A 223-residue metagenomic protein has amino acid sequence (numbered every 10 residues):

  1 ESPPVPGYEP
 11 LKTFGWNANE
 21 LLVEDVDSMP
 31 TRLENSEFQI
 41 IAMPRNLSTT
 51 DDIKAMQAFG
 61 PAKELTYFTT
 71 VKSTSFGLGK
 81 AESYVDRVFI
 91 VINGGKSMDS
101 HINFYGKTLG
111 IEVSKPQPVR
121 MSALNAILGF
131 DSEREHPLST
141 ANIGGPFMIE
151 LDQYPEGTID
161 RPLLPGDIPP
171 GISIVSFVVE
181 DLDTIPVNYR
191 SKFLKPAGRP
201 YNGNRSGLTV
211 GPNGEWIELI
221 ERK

Functional and structural regions predicted by a protein language model:
E1, W16-A18, P146: Extended catalytic-interface subdomain
S2-F14, E24: Post-signal peptide N-terminal segment of secreted/secretory-pathway proteins
S2-P6, T74-L78, S122-A126, T158-L163: A short, acidic/glycine-rich surface segment
Y8-K12, A81-E82, F130, P165-D167: Short consensus segments that form the blades of beta-propeller domains, in both extracellular/periplasmic
F14-A18, V88-F89, P170-I172: Eukaryotic phosphotyrosine signaling hubs
E20-L21, D27-D86, I92-N93, S114-N142 (+3 more regions): Vicinal oxygen chelate
D99-T108: Conserved active-site alpha-helix within GNAT-family acetyltransferase domains
I159-I174, V178, D183-P186: Acidic/His-leaning functional-site neighborhoods
